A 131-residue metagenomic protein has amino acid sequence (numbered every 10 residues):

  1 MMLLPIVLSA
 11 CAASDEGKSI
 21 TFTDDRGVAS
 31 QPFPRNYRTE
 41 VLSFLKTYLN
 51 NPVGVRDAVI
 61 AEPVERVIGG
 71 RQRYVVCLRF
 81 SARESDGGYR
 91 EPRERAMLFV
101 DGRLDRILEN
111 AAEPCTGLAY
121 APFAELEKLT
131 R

Functional and structural regions predicted by a protein language model:
M1-L4: Sec-dependent signal peptide recognition, specifically the positively charged N-region followed immediately by
V7-A10: C-terminal motif of bacterial Sec signal peptides marking the signal peptidase cleavage site
A12-R131: Cystatin/cathelin-like cysteine-protease inhibitor module
